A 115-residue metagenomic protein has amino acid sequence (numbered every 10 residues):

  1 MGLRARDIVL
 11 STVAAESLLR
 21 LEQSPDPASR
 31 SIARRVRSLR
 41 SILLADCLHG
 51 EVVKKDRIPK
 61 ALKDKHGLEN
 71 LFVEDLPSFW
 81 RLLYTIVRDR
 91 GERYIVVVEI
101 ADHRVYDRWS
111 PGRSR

Functional and structural regions predicted by a protein language model:
M1-W80, V87-R115: Basic, Lys/Arg-enriched alpha-helical interface segments
